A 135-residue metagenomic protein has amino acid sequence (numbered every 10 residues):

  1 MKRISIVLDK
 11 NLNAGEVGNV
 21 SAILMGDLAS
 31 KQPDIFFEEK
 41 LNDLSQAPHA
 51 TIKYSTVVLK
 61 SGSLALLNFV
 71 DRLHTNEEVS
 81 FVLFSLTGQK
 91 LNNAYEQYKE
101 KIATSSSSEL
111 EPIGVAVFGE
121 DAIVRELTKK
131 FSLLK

Functional and structural regions predicted by a protein language model:
M1-K135: Positively charged, small/polar-rich N-terminal and surface patches that mediate targeting and assembly and bind
